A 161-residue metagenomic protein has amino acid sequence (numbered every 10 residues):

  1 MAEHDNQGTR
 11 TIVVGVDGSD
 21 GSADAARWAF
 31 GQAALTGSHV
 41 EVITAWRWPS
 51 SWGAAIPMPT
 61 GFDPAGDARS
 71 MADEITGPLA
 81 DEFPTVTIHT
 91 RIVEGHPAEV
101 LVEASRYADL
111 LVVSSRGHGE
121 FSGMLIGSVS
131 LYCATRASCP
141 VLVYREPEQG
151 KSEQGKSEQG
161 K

Functional and structural regions predicted by a protein language model:
M1-G8, G21, P78-L111, E148-S152 (+1 more regions): Structural beta-alpha unit
A2-M58, R136: Small/aliphatic-rich secondary-structure junction motif
T36-H39, V86, L110, C139: Short glycine/serine/threonine/alanine-rich loop segments
E41-I43, H89-V93, L142: General small-molecule cofactor/ligand-binding pocket signal
T44, S115-R116, R145-E146: Short secondary-structure boundary segments
M58-G61, Y107-D109, L131, G160: Short, hinge-like loop/turn segments at secondary-structure boundaries
P59-M71: A short acidic, glycine-rich active-site loop that binds or catalyzes chemistry on phosphate/adenosine moieties
L110-T135: Glycine-rich, Arg-bearing micro-motifs that act as flexible, cationic patches
